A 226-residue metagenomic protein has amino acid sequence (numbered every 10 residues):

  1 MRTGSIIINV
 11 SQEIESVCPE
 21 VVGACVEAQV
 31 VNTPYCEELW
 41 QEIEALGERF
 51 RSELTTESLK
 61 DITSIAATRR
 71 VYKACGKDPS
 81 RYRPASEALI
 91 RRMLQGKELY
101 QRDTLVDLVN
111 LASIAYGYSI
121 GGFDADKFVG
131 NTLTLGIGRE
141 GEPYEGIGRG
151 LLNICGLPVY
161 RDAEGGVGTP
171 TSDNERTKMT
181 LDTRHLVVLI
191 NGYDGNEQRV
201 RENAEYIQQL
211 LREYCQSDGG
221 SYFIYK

Functional and structural regions predicted by a protein language model:
M1-K226: Charge-biased, low-complexity intrinsically disordered regions
